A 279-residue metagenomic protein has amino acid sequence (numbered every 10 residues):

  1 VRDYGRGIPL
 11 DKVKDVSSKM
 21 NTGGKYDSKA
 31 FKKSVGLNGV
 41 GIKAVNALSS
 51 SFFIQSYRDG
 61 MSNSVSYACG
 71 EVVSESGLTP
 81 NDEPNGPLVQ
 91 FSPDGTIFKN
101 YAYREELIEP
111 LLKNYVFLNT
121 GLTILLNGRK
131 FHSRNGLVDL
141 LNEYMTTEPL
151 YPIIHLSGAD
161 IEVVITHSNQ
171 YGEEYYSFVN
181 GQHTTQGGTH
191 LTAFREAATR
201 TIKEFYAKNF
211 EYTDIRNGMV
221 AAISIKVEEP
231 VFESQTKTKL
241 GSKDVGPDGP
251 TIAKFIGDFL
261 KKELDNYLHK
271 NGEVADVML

Functional and structural regions predicted by a protein language model:
R2-Y4, D15, Y26-D27, K33 (+3 more regions): GHKL-family ATPase ATP-binding module
G7-L10: A short glycine-centered beta->alpha linker in the GHKL/HATPase_c
S17-N21: Short acidic-aromatic loop segments in the C-terminal HATPase_c
